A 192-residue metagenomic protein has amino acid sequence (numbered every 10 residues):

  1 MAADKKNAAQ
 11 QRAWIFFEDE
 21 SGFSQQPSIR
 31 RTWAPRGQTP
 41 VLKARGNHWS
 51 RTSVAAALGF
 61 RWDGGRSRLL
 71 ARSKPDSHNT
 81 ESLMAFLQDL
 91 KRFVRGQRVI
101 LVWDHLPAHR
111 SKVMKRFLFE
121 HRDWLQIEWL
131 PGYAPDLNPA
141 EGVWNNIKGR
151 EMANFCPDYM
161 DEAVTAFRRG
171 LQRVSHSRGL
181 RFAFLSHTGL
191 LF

Functional and structural regions predicted by a protein language model:
M1-Q88, F192: Extended, low-complexity cationic-aromatic segments
Q11-I15, A140-F192: C-terminal anion-handling pockets and recognition modules
R12, G96, W124-I127: A generic structural signal for alpha->beta connector loops
F16-E18, I100-H105, E128-P131, L185: Short beta-strand segments
F17-D19, A56, L87, D104 (+3 more regions): Mobile genetic element proteins and their domesticated derivatives, centered on retroelements and DNA transposons
S24, P75-S77, W103-M114, G132-L137: Acidic, metal-coordinating catalytic cores used for nucleic-acid/nucleotide bond scission and strand-transfer chemistry
T39-N47, F119-P139, F155-C156: RNase H-like polynucleotidyl transferase catalytic core
V94-I100: Short, surface-exposed connector motifs at secondary-structure boundaries
